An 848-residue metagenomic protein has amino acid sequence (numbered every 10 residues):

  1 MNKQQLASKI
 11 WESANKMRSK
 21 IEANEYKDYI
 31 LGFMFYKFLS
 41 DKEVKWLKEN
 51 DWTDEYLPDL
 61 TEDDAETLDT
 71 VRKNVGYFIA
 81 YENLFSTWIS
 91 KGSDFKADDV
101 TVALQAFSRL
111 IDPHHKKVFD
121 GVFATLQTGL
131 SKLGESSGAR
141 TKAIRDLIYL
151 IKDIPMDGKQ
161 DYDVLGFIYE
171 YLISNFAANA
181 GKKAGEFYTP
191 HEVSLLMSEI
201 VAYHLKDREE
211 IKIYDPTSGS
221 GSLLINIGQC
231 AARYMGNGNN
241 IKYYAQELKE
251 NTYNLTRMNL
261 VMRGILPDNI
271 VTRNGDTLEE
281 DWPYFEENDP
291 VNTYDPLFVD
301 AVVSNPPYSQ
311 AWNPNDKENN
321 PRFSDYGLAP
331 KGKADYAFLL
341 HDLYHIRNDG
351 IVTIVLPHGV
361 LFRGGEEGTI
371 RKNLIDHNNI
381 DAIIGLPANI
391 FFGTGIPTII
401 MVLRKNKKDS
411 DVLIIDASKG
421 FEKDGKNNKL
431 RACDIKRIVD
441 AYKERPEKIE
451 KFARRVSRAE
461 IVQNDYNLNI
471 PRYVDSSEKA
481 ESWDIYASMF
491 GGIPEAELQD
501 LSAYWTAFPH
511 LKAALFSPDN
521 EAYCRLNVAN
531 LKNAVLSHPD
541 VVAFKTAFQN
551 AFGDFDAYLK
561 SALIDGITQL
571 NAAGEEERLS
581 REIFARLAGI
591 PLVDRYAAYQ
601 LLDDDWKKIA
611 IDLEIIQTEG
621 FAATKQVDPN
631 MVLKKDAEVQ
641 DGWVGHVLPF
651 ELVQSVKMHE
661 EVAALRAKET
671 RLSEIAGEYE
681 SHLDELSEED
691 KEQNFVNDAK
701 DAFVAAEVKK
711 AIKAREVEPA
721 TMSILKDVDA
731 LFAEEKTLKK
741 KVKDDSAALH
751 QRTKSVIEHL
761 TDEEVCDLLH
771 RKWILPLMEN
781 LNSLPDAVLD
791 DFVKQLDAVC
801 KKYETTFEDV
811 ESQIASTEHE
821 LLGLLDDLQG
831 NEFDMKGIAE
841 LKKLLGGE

Functional and structural regions predicted by a protein language model:
M1-V201, D268-V271, T277, G385-A388 (+4 more regions): Non-catalytic, mostly N-terminal accessory regions of nucleic-acid modification and defense proteins
K9-I10, K16, E22-F38, P330-L403 (+1 more regions): Conserved Class I SAM-dependent methyltransferase catalytic core
Y36, S220, E250-N251, L278-E279 (+7 more regions): Conserved nucleotide-binding/hydrolysis micro-motifs of P-loop NTPases
K37-N50, D54, F176, L205 (+6 more regions): A generic secondary-structure signal for well-formed alpha-helical elements
N179, E186, V291-Y294, L343-H345 (+4 more regions): Replace "in large, NTP-powered and nucleic-acid-processing enzymes" with "in large, NTP-powered factors and other
K183-S304, S309-N313, N320-Y326, P330-G332 (+3 more regions): Conserved S-adenosyl-L-methionine
A232, V261, I265, P307 (+13 more regions): Hydrophobic alpha-helix feature that most strongly marks membrane-spanning transmembrane helices and their immediate
I400-E444: Conserved P-loop NTPase
